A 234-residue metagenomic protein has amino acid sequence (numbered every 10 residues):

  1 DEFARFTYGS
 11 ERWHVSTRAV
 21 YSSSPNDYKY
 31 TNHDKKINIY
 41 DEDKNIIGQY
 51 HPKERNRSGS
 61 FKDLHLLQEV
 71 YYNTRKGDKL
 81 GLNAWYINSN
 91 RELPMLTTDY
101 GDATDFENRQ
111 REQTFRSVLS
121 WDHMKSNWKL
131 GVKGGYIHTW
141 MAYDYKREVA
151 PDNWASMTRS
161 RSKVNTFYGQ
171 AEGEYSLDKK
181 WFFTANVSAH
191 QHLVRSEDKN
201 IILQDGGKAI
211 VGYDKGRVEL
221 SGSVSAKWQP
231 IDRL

Functional and structural regions predicted by a protein language model:
D1-G9, S16-S24, R57, A103 (+5 more regions): Short intrinsically disordered, low-complexity coil segments enriched in acidic
E2-S23, K35-N90, Q113-S120, M124-K125 (+1 more regions): Transmembrane beta-barrel wall of Gram-negative outer-membrane proteins
V15-T17, L80-L82, L130-G134, F183-V187: Transmembrane beta-strands of outer-membrane beta-barrel proteins
S16, W85-G101, T184-Q191, N200: A short, hydrophobic/aromatic-rich structural module that often spans a beta strand with its adjoining loop
A19, G81-A84, G134-G135, G169 (+3 more regions): Small side chains
S24-Y28, R57-D63, G77-L130, Y136-V164: Flexible loop and strand-edge segments within Gram-negative outer membrane beta-barrel domains
T31-K53, L96-A103, D144-M157, E197-G212: Solvent-exposed loop segments that connect transmembrane elements
Q110-Q113, M124, N153-L234: Outer-membrane beta-barrel transmembrane domain signature of Gram-negative proteins, especially the mid-to-C-terminal
